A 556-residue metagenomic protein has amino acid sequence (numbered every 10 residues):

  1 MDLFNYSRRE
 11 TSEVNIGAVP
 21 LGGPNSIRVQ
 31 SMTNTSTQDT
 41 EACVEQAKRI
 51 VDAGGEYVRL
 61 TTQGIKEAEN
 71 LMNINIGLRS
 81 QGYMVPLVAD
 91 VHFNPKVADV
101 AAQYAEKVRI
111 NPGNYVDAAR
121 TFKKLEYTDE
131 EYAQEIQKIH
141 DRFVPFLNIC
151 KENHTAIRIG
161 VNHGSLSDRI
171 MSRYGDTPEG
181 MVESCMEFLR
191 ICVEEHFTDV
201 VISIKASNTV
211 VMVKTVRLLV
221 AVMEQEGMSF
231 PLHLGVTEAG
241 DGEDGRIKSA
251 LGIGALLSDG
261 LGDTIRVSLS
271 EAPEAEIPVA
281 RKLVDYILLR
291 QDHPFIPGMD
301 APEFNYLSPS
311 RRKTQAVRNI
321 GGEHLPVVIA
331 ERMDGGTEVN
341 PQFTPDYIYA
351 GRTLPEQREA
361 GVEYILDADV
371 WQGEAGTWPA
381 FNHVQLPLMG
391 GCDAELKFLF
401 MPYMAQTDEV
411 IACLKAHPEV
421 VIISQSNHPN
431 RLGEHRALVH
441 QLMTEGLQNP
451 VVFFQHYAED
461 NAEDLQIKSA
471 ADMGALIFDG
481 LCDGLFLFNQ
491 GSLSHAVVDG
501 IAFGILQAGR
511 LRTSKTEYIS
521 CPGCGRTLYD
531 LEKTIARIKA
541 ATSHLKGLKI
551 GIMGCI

Functional and structural regions predicted by a protein language model:
M1-S31, L147-N153, L289-G336, A540: N-terminal amphipathic alpha-helix/helix-capping segment at the start of soluble metabolic enzymes
D2, G55-E187, R318-N319, V327-G433: Active-site beta->alpha loop and helix N-cap motifs at the rims of alpha/beta catalytic domains
N15-Q30, T35-G54, V58, G64-K66: N-terminal glycine-rich anion-binding loops that anchor highly charged ligand groups
M32, T61-Q63, C524, I552-I556: Glycine-rich beta-strand-to-loop/alpha-helix junction loops that act as flexible
T37-R49, F93-A98, C185, S249-I253 (+3 more regions): Short, acidic/polar
E126-F143, N148, I170-I320, L396-F398 (+1 more regions): Catalytic alpha/beta core domains of metabolic enzymes, predominantly
G336-E338, V384-L388, K468-S469, T534-T542 (+1 more regions): A short, acidic, amphipathic alpha-helical segment used as a generic capping/interface helix at domain edges
